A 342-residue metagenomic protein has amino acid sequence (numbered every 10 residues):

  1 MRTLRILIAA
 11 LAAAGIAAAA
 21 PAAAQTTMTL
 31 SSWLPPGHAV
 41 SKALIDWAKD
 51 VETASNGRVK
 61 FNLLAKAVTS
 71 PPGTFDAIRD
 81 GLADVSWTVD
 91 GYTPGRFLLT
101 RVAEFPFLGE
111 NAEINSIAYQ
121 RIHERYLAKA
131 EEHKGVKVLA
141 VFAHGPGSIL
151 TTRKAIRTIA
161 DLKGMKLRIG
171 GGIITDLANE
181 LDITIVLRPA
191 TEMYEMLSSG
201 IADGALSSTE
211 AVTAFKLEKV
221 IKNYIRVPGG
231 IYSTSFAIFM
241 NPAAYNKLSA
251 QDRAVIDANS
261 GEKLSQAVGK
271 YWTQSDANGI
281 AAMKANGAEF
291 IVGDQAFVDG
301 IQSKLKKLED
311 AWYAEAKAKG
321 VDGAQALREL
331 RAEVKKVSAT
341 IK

Functional and structural regions predicted by a protein language model:
M1-A9: Bacterial N-terminal signal peptides that target proteins for export
A9-L11, Q25-I114, I122-K342: N-terminal secretory/targeting leader peptides
I16-A24: Sec/Tat signal peptide C-region and signal peptidase I cleavage site
